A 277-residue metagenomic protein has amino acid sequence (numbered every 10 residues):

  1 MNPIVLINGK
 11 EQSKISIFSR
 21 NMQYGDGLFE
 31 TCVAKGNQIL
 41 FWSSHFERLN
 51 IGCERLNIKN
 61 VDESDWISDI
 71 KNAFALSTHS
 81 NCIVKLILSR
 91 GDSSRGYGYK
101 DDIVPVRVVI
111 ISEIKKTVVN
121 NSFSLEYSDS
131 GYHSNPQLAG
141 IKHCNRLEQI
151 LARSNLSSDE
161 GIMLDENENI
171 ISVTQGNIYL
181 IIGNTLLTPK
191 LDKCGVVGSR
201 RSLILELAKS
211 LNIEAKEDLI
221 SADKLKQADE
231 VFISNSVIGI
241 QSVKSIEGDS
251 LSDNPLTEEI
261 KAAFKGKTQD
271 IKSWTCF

Functional and structural regions predicted by a protein language model:
M1-S64, S68-N72, S89, S94 (+1 more regions): Helix-start/capping segments and mature chain N-termini
S77-R90, R95: Ordered, amphipathic secondary-structure segments that act as subunit-interaction surfaces in large macromolecular
